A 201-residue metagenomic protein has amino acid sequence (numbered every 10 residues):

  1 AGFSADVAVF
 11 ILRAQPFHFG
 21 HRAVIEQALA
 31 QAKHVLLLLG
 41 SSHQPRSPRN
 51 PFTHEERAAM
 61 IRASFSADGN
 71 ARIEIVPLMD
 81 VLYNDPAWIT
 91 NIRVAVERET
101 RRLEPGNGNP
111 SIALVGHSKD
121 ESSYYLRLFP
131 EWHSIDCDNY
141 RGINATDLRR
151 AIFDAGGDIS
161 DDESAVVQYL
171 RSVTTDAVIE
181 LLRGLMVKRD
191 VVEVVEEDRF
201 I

Functional and structural regions predicted by a protein language model:
A1-F200: Nucleotidyltransferase catalytic core that binds NTPs
